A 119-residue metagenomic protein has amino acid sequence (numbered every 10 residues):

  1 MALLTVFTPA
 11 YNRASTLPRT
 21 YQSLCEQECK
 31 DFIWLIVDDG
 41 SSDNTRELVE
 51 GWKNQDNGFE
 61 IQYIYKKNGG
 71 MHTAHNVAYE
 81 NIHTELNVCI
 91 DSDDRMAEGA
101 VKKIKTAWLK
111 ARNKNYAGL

Functional and structural regions predicted by a protein language model:
R13-E26: Short, well-formed alpha-helical segments that are part of the catalytic scaffolds of diverse glycosyltransferases
S15-P18, D43-W52, G99: Acidic helix N-cap motif at the loop->helix transition within catalytic regions of sugar-transfer enzymes
S23, D38-E47, D91: A conserved acidic beta->alpha catalytic loop
D31-G40, Q62-K67, S92: Short beta-strand/loop segment that forms part of the nucleotide-sugar
N44, D94-A107: Acidic donor-binding/catalytic loop of UDP-sugar-dependent glycosyltransferases, especially processive GT2
K66-I82: Glycine-rich, basic loop-to-helix element that forms the pyrophosphate-binding segment of sugar-nucleotide handling
N87: Short aromatic/hydrophobic "clamp" motif used to bind/position activated sugar donors
V101-L119: Conserved donor NDP-sugar-binding/catalytic core segment of glycosyltransferases
